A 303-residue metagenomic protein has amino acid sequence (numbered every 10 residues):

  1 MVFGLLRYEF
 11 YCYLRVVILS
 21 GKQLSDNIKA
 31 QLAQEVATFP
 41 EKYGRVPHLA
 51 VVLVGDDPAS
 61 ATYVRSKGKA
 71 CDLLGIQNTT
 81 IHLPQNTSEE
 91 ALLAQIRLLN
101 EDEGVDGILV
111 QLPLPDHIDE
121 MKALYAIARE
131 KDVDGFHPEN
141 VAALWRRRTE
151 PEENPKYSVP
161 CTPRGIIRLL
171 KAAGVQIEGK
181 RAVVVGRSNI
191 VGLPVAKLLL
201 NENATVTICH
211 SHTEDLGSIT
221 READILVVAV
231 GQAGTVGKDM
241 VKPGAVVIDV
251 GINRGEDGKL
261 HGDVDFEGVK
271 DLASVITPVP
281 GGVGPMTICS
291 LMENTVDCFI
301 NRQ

Functional and structural regions predicted by a protein language model:
Y8-Y13: Short, positively charged and aromatic/hydrophobic N-terminal segments
L14-Y43: Positively charged, low-complexity intrinsically disordered leader regions
L49, C71-Q85, V206-I208: Short beta-strand elements in bilobed, periplasmic/extracellular small-molecule ligand-binding domains
V54-G68, E152-V246, V264-E267: Glycine-rich phosphate/diphosphate-binding loop of Rossmann-like nucleotide-binding domains
A91-E103: Short, well-structured alpha-helical segments in soluble
G104-E120, E222-G255: Glycine-rich phosphate-binding loop
L109-I177: Anion-binding alpha/beta catalytic cores of soluble intermediary-metabolism enzymes, centered on
A123-Y125, V141, G251-R302: Rossmann-fold NAD(P)-binding glycine/threonine-rich loop
